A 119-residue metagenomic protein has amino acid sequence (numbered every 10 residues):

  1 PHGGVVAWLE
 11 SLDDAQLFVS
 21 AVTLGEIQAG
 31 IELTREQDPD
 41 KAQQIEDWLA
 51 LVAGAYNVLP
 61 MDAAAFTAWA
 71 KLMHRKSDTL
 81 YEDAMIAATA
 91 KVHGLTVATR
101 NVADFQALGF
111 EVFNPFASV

Functional and structural regions predicted by a protein language model:
P1-V19, T23, E32-L49, V119: Short, well-structured N-terminal submotif of metal-dependent ribonuclease cores
A7-S11, L49-A50, A87-T89, V102-D104: Short secondary-structure boundary/capping segments
L9, I31, M73, G109 (+1 more regions): Short, flexible helix/strand-to-coil boundary loops that buttress conserved ligand/catalytic motifs in alpha/beta
L12-D13, G54, L108-G109: Short, structured coil segments at secondary-structure junctions
S20, T79-L80, N101, V119: Histidine- and aromatic-rich ligand-binding microenvironments
V22-G25, A64, A103: Alpha-helix/helix-capping structural signal
A29-E32, A55-R100: Active-site neighborhoods of divalent-metal-dependent phosphate/nucleic-acid chemistry enzymes
A87, V92-V119: Acidic, PIN/NYN-like endoribonuclease modules and their adjacent C-terminal/linker elements
